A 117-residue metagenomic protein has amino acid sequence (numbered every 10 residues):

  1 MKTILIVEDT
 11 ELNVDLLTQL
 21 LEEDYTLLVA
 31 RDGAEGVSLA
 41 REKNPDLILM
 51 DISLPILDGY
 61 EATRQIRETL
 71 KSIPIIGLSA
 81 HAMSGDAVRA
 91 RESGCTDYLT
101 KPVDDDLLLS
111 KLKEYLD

Functional and structural regions predicted by a protein language model:
T10-L28: Two-component/phosphorelay signaling modules centered on CheY-like receiver
L12, V103-L112: C-terminal output helix
Y25, R41-K43, Q65-I73, S93 (+1 more regions): Conserved phosphotransfer cores of two-component systems
Y25-R31, L39, L99: Short hydrophobic/Thr-rich beta-strand motif most characteristic of the beta2 strand and flanking loop of CheY-like
K43-L49, L54: Active-site beta3 strand of CheY-like receiver
P55, M83, K101: The feature encodes the CheY-like receiver
